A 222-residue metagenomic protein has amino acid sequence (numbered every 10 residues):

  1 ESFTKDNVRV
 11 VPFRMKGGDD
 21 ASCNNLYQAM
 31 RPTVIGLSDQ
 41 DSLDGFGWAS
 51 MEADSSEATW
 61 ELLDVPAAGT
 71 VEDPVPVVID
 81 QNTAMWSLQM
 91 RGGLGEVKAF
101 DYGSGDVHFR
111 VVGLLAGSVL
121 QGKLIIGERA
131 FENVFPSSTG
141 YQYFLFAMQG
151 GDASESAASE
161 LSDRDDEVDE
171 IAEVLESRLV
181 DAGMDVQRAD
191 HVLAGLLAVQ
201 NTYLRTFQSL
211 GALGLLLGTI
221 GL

Functional and structural regions predicted by a protein language model:
E1-L222: Alpha-helical transmembrane segments of bacterial inner-membrane membrane proteins
